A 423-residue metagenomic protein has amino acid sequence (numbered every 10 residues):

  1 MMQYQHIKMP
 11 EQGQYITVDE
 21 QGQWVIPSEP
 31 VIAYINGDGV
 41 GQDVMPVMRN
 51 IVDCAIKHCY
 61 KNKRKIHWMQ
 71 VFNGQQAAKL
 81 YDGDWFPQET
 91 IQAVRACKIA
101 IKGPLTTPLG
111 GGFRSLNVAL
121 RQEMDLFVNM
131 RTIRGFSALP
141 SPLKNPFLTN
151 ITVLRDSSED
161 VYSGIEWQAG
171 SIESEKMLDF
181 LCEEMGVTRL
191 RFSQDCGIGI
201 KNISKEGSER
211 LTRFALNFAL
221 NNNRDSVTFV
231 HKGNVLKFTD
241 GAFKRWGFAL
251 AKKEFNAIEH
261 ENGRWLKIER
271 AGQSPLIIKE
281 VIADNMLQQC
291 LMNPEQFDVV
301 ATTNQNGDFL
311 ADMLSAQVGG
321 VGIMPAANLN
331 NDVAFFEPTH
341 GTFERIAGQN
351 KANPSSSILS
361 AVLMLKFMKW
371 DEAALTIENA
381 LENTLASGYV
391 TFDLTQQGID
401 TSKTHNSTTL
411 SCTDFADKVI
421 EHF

Functional and structural regions predicted by a protein language model:
Q3-Q12, Q76-K79, N285-Y389: Glycine-rich phosphate/nucleotide-binding loop
W24-P30, H58-A78: N-terminal alpha-helical transmembrane segments of multi-pass membrane transport and channel/translocase proteins
P27-S28, A33-R49, A55, L178-V281: Glycine-rich phosphate/diphosphate-binding loop of Rossmann-like nucleotide-binding domains
D38-G41, K98, L154, A215 (+4 more regions): Buried hydrophobic positions in well-ordered alpha/beta secondary-structure cores of metabolic enzymes
M48, V52, G247, S357-L365 (+1 more regions): Buried hydrophobic packing segments
Y60-H67, N222-H231, N256-K279, W370-E378 (+1 more regions): Flexible, glycine/charged-enriched surface loops at secondary-structure junctions
Q76-E184, G197, Q305-F309: N-terminal glycine-rich phosphate/adenylate-binding segment common to multiple enzyme folds
A78-A96, E259-F297: A structured beta-alpha segment of the ubiquitous adenosine-cofactor-binding alpha/beta core
